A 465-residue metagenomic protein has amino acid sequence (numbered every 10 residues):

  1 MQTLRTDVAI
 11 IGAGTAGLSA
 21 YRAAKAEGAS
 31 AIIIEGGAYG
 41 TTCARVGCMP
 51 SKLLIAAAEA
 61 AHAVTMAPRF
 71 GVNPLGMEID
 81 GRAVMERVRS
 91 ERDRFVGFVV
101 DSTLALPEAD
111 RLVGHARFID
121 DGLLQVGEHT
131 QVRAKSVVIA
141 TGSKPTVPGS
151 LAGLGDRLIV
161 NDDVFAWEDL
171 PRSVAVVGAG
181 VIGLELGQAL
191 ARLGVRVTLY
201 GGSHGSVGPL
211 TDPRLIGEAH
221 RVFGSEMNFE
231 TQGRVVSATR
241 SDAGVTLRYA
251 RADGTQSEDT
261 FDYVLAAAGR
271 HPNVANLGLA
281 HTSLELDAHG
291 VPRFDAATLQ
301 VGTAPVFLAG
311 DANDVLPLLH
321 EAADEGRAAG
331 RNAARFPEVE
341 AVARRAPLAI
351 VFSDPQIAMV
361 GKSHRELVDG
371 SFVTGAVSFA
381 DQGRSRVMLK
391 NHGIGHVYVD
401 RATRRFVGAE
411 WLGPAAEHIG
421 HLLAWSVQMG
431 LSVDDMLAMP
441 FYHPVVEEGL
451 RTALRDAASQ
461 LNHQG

Functional and structural regions predicted by a protein language model:
Q2-G14, L170-G180: Beta1/beta-strand and adjacent pyrophosphate-binding region of the FAD-binding site in flavoprotein oxidoreductases
Q2-T6, A23, T42-V46, P50-Q131 (+2 more regions): N-terminal Rossmann-like dinucleotide/flavin-binding domain of flavoprotein oxidoreductases that bind FAD/FMN
A9-I11, A116, V132-G142, V176-V177 (+3 more regions): Short hydrophobic core segments
I11-A16, A20-G37, T42, M49 (+3 more regions): Flexible, glycine-rich terminal cap/loop adjacent to redox cofactors in electron-transfer oxidoreductases
C48, T141-R196, F229, A280-T298 (+1 more regions): Glycine-rich dinucleotide-binding loop and its adjacent helix/turn
P74-L75, D110-V113, R117-V126, V132 (+1 more regions): A Rossmann-like FAD-binding core segment of flavoenzymes
S90-G97, F165-A166, P171-A175, V181-Y249 (+4 more regions): Rossmann-like dinucleotide-binding cores of NAD(P)H-dependent redox enzymes
G155-L170, D259-F336: FAD-site-proximal beta/loop scaffold in flavoenzymes
